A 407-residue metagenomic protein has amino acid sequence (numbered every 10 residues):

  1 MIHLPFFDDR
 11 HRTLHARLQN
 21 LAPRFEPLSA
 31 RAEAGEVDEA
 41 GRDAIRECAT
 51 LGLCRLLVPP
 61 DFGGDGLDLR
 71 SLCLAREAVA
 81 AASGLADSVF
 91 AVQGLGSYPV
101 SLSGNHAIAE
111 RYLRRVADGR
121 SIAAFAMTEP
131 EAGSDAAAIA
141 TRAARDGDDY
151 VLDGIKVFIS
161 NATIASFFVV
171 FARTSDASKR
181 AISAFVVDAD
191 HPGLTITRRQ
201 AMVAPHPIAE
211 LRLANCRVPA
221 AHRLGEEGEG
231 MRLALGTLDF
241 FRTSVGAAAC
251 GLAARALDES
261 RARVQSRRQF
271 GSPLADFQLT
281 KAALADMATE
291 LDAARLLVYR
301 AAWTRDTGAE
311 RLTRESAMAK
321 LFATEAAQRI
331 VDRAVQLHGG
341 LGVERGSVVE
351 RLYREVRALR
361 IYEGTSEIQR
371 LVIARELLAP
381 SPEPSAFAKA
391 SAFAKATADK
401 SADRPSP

Functional and structural regions predicted by a protein language model:
M1-A81, H106-I108, R115, G119 (+5 more regions): Alpha-helical interface subdomain recognition
G84-A107, G133: N-terminal glycine-rich flavin-associated loop
I122-R145: A gly/ser-rich beta-alpha-beta helix-loop segment of oxidoreductase catalytic cores
A138, D190-P219: Flexible, small-/acidic-enriched active-site or ligand-binding loops
D153-T195: A short core secondary-structure module
A209-G236: A short, charged helix-loop
P384, S401: Cationic, low-complexity basic patches in intrinsically disordered or flexible, solvent-exposed regions
A386-A392, T397: Short Gly/Ser/Thr- and charged-rich N-terminal loops/segments that act as flexible capping/hinge elements
